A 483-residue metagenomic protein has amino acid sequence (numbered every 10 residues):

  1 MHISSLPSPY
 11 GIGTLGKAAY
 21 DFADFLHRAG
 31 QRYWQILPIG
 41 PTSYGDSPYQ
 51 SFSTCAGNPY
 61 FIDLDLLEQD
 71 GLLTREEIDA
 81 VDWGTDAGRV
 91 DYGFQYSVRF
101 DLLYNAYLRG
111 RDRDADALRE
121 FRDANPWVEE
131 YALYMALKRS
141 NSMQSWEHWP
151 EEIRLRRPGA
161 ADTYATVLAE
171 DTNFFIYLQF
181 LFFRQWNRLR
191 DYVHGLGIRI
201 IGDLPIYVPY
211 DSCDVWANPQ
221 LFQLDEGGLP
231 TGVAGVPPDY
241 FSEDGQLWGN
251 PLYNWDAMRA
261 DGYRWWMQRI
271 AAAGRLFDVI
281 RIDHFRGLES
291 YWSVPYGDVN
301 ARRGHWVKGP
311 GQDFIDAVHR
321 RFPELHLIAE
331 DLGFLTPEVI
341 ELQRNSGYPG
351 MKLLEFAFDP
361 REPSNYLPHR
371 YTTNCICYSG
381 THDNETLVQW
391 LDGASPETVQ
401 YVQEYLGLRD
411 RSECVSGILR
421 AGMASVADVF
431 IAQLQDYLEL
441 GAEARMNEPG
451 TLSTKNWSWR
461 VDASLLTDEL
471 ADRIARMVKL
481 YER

Functional and structural regions predicted by a protein language model:
M1-R28, I176-Q179: Asp/Glu-centered strand-loop micro-motifs enriched in Gly/Pro and often flanked by an aromatic residue
H2, D46-F183, V208-I431, Q435-A442 (+1 more regions): Alpha-amylase-like alpha-glycosidases and glucanotransferases acting on alpha-linked glucans and related
K17-T42, R275-F277: Catalytic domains of carbohydrate-active enzymes, especially glycoside hydrolases
H27, W186-H194, H319, Q343-R344: Surface-exposed amphipathic alpha-helices with a cationic face
L37, R199-I201, P205, V279 (+1 more regions): Outer-envelope exported proteins of Gram-negative bacteria
F175, F180-V208: Conserved, well-ordered alpha-helix/loop/beta-strand core segments that scaffold catalytic motifs
E469-R483: C-terminal accessory segments of extracellular proteins
